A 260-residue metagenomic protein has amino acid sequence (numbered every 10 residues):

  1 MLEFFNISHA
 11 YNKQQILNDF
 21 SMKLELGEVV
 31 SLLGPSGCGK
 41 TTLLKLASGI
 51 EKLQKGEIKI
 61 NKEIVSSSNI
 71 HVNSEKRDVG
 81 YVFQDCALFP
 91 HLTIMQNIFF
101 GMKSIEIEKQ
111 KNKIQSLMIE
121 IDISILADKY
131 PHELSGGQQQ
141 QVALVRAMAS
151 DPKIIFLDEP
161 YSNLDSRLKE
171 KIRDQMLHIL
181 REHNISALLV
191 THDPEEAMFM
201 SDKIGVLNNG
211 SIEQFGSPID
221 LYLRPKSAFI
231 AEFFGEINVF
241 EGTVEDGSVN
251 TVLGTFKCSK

Functional and structural regions predicted by a protein language model:
L2, L17-D19: Conserved structural motif at the start of ABC-family nucleotide-binding domains
V30-S31, Y81: Short beta-strand immediately N-terminal to the Walker A/P-loop
L33-P35: The feature captures the beta-strand-to-loop junction immediately N-terminal to the Walker
S48: Helix-to-loop junction immediately C-terminal to a conserved catalytic motif
G56-S67: Conserved ABC transporter NBD signature motif
D78-G80, Q84, L88, T93-F229: ABC ATPase nucleotide-binding domains
K226-K260: ATPase nucleotide-binding modules
